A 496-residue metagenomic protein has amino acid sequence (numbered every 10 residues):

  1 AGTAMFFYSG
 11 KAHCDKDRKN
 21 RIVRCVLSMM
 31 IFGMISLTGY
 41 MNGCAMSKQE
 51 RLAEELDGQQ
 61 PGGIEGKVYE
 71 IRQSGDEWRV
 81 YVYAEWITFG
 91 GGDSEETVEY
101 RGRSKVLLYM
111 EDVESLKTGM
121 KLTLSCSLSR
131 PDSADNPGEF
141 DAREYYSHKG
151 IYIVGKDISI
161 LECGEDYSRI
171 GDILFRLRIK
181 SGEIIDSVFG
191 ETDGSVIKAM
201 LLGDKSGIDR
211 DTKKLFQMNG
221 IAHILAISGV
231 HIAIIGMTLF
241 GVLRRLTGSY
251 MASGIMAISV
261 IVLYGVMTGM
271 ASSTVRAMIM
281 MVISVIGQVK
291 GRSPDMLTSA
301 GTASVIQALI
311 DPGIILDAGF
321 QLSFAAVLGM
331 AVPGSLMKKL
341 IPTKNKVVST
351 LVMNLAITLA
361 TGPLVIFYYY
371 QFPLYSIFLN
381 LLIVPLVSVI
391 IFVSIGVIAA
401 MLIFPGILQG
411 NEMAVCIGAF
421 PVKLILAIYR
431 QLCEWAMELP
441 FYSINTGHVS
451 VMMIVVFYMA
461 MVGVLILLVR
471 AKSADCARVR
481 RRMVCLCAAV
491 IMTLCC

Functional and structural regions predicted by a protein language model:
A1-L52, R276, L467-R480: N-terminal leader/targeting segments
G2-G10, R210-I377, V393, V449-C496: Hydrophobic alpha-helical transmembrane segments in multi-pass membrane proteins
G33, L37-H223: Membrane-interface helix/helix-cap signal primarily in integral membrane proteins
G66, C126, M200, S228 (+5 more regions): Divalent metal-coordination and catalytic microenvironments
G66, T88-G92, D112-S127, G138 (+5 more regions): Non-globular, low-confidence helical/coil segments that flank catalytic cores
E183, K214, R244, I261 (+5 more regions): Short amphipathic alpha-helical coupling elements at transmembrane boundaries
A199, G203, I258, L424: Short acidic/histidine-centered micro-motifs embedded in hydrophobic/aromatic stretches that mark compact functional
G329-F441: Alpha-helical transmembrane segments of multi-pass integral membrane proteins
